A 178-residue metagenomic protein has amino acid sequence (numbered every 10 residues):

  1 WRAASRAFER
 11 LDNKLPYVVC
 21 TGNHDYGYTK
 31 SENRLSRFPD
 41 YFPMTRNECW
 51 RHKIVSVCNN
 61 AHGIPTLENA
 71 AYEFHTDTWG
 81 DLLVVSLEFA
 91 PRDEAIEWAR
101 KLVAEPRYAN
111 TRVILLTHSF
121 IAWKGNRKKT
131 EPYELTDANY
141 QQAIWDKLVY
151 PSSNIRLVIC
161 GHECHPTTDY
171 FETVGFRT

Functional and structural regions predicted by a protein language model:
R2-E97, Y108, P151, D169-T178: Extended active-site neighborhood of metal-dependent phosphoesterases/phosphodiesterases
L15-G22, L87, I114-H118, N139 (+1 more regions): Active-site neighborhood of phospho(di)ester-bond hydrolases with catalytic His/Asp-centered motifs
I96-E97, P106-R156: Active-site-proximal segments of metal-dependent phosphoesterases and phosphodiesterases across multiple
R100: C-terminal, loop-rich substrate-recognition/catalytic regions characterized by aromatic stacking residues
